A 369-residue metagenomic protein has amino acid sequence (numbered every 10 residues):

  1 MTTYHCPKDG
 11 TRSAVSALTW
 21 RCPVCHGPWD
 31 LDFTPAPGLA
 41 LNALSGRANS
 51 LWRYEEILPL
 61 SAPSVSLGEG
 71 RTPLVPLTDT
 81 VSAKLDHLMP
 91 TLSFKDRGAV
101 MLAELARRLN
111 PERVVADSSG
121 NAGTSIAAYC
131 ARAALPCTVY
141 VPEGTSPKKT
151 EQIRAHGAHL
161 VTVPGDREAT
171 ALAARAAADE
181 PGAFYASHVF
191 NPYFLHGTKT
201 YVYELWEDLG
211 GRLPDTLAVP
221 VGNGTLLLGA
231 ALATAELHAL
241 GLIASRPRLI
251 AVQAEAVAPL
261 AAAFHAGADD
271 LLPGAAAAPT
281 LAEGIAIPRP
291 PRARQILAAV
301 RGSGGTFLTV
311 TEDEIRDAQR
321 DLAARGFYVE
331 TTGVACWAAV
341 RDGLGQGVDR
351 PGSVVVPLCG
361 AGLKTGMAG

Functional and structural regions predicted by a protein language model:
M1-G369: PLP-dependent amino-acid enzyme catalytic core
